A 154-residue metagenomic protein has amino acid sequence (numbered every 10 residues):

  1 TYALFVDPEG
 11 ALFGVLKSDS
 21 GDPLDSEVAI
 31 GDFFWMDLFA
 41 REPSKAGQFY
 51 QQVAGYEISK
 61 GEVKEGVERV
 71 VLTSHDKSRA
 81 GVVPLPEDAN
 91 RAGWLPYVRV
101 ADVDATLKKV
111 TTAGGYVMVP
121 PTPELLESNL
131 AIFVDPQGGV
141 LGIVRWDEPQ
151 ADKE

Functional and structural regions predicted by a protein language model:
T1-V6, F33-R41, L85-T111, N129-V134: Vicinal oxygen chelate
A3-L4, L38-S78, A105, T112 (+1 more regions): Core segments of cupin and vicinal oxygen chelate
V6-D19, E57-G93, A101, P136 (+1 more regions): Conserved short beta-strand elements that form part of the metal-binding/catalytic scaffold of enzyme active sites
L16-Q48, V53-S59, G93-P96, R145-E154: N-terminal beta-strand motif that seeds the catalytic metal site of vicinal oxygen chelate
L85, T122-P123: Short loop/turn motifs that cap or connect beta-strands within the blades of beta-propeller-type repeat domains
M118-T122, L130: Active-site pocket scaffolds in enzymes
